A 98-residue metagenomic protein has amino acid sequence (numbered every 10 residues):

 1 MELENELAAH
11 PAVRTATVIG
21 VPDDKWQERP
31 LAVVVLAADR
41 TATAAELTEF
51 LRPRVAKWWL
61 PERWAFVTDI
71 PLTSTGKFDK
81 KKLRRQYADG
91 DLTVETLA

Functional and structural regions predicted by a protein language model:
M1-W59, G76-F78, K82: AMP-binding/adenylate-forming catalytic core of the ANL superfamily
A56-K77, T96-A98: AMP-binding/adenylate-forming catalytic domain of the ANL superfamily
A65, R84-R85: Nucleotide phosphate-binding site architecture
Q86-A98: Acidic/polar alpha-helix N-cap and adjacent early helical turns within long charge-rich amphipathic helices/linkers
